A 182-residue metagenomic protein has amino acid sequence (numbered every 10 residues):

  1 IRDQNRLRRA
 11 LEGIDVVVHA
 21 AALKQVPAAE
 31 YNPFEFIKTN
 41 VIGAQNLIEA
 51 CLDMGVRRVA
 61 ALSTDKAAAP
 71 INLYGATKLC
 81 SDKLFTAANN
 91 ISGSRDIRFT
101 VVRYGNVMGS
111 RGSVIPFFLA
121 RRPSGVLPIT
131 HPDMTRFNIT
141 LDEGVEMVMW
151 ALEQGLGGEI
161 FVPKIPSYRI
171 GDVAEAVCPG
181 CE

Functional and structural regions predicted by a protein language model:
I1-R2, K24, I42, T135: Adenine-nucleotide cofactor-binding loop residues
I1-V16: Conserved Rossmann-fold cofactor-binding substructure of NAD(P)-dependent oxidoreductases
N5, V41, Q45, V145: Conserved active-site region of classical short-chain dehydrogenase/reductase
H19, L23-K83, A87-N89, I97-F99: Conserved Rossmann-fold NAD(P)-dependent oxidoreductase catalytic core, especially the SDR/UDP-sugar
L73-T77, V107, T140: The catalytic Tyr-centered alpha-helix of NAD(P)H-dependent dehydrogenases
L84-S113, F117-T135, E159-V162, E182: Conserved beta-loop-beta element that borders a ligand/cofactor-binding pocket
G109-F117, T130-W150, Y168-A176: Substrate-positioning beta->alpha
Q154-E182: Mid/C-terminal beta-alpha module of Rossmann-like enzyme folds, strongest in SDR-family dehydrogenases/epimerases
